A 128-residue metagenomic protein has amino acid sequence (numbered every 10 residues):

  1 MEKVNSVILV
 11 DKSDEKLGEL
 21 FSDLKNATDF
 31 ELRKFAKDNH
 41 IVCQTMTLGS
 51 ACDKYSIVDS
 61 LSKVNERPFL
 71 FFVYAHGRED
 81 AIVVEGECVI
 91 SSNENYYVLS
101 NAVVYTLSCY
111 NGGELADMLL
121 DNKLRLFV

Functional and structural regions predicted by a protein language model:
M1-L70, V103-T106: A domain-level signal for caspase-like cysteine endopeptidase catalytic cores and their zymogen-processing architecture
V73-Y74, R78-V128: Catalytic cores of nucleophile-dependent amide-cleaving enzymes
